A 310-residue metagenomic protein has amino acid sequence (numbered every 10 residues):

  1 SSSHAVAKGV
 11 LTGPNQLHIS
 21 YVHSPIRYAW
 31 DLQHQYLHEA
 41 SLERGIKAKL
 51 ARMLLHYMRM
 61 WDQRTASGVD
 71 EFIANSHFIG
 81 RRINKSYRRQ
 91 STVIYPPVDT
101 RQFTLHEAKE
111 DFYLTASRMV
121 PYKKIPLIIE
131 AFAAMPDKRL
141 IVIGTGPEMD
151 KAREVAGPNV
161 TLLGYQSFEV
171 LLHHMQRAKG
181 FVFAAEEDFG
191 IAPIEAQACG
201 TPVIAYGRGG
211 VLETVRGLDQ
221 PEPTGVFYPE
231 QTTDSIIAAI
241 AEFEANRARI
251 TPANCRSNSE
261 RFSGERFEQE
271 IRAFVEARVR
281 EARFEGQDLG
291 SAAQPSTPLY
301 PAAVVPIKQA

Functional and structural regions predicted by a protein language model:
E39-F72, G80: Membrane-proximal helix-turn-helix segments that form the acceptor-binding/catalytic region of lipid-linked
R81, K85, T92-V93, P97-D111: Acidic anion/phosphate-binding donor-loop and adjacent secondary structure in glycosyltransferase catalytic cores
L105-D137, I141: Conserved donor-binding/catalytic core segment of Leloir-type glycosyltransferases
M149-L172: Nucleotide-activated donor-binding/catalytic signature segment of Leloir-type glycosyltransferases, i.e., the conserved
D150, L212-E242: Change "using UDP/GDP/dTDP sugars" to "using nucleotide sugars
Q176-D188, T201: Acidic donor-binding loop of glycosyltransferase active sites
V182, P202-G207, L212-V215: Short hydrophobic beta-strand element within catalytic cores of glycosyltransferases and related nucleotide-activated
Q231, R249-E276, R280-F284, G290-Y300: A charged, aromatic-enriched C-terminal amphipathic alpha-helix characteristic of glycosyltransferases across folds
